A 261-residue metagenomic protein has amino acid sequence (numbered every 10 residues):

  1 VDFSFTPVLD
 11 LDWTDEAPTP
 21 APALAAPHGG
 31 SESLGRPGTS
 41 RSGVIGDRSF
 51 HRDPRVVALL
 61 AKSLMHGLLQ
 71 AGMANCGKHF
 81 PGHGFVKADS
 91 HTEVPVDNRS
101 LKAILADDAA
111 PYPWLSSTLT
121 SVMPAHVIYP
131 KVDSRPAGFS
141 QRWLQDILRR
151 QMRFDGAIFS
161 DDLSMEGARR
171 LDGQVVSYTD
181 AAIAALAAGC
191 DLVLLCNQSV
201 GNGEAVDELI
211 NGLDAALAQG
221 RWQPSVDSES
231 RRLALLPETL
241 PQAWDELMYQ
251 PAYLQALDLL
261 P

Functional and structural regions predicted by a protein language model:
V1-V96, L101: Surface-exposed loop and adjacent secondary-structure segments within mature catalytic domains
R55-L233, Q242-L247, P251, L257: Second-shell residues forming the walls of enzyme active-site clefts
E238-T239: Positions within ordered alpha-helical repeat solenoids
